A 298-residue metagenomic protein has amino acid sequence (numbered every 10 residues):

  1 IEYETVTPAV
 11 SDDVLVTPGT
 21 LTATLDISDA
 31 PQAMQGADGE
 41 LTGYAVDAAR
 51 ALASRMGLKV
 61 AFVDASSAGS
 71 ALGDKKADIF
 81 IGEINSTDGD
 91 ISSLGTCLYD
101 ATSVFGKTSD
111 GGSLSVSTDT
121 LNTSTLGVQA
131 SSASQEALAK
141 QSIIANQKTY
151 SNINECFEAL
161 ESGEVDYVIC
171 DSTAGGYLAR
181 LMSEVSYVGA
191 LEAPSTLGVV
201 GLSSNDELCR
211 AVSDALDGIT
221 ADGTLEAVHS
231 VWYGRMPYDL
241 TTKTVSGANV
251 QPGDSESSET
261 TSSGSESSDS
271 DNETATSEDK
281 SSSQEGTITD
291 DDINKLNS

Functional and structural regions predicted by a protein language model:
I1-E4, A133-S151, Y187, D217-S262 (+2 more regions): Ligand-binding clefts/hinges and TM-proximal coupling segments of bilobed small-molecule sensing domains
I1-T5, V46-R55, S109-G111, T123-T125 (+2 more regions): Extended ligand-binding regions for polar small-molecule ligands
E2-E83, T289-N297: Extracytoplasmic small-molecule ligand-binding "clamshell" domains of the periplasmic binding protein/Venus flytrap
T22, D78-I81, D166-Y167, S186 (+1 more regions): Short, Asp-centered acidic motifs that coordinate Mg2+ and/or phosphate in catalytic or ligand-binding sites
I27, L98-G106, S172, G176-D217 (+1 more regions): Periplasmic-binding protein-like
Q32-A48, V116-D119, T244-G253: Short, solvent-exposed loop/beta-turn-alpha elements that line the ligand-binding surface or hinge of extracytoplasmic
A37, R50-R55, V60-F80, S92 (+4 more regions): Short helices/loops that flank or line small-molecule/ion binding pockets
G95, G106-L126: Flexible hinge/capping segments at coil-to-helix
